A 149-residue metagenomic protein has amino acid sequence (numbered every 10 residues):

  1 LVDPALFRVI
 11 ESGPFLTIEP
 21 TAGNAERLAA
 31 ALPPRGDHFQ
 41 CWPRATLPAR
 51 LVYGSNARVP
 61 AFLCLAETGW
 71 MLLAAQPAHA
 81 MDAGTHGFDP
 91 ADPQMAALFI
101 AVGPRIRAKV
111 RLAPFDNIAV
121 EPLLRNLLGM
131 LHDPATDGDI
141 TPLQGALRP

Functional and structural regions predicted by a protein language model:
V2: Divalent-cation-assisted or electrostatically stabilized phosphate/pyrophosphate-binding catalytic cores
A5-R111, F115-N126: Active-site neighborhoods of enzymes that stabilize oxyanions during catalysis
A45, A135-T141: Acidic carboxylate-rich catalytic motifs and surrounding loops in phosphoryl-/glycosyl-chemistry enzymes
V120, I140-A146: Active-site-proximal alpha/beta segments of enzymes that process anionic O-linked groups
